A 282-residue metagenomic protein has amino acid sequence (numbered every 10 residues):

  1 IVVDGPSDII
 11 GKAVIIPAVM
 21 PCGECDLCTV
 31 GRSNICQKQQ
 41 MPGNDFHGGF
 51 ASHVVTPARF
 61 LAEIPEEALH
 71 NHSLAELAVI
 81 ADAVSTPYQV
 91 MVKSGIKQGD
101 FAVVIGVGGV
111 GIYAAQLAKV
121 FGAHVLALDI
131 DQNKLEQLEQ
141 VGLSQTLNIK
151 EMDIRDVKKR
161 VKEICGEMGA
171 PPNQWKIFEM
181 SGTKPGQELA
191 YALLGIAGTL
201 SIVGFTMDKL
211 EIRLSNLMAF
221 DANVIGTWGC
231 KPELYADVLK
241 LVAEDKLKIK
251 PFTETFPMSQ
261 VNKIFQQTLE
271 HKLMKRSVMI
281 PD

Functional and structural regions predicted by a protein language model:
I1-D26, E67-H70: Glycine-rich beta-strand-centered segment in the early N-terminal region that forms part of a ligand/cofactor-binding
G11, G99, L143, A170-Q174 (+1 more regions): Local beta-strand N-terminus motif with an aromatic residue
V14-I15, V103, S201: Hydrophobic beta-strand signal
C22-I105: NAD(P)H dinucleotide-binding glycine-rich loop of Rossmann-like/cofactor-binding domains, especially the beta1-alpha1
H70-E151: Mid-domain Rossmann-like dinucleotide-binding core that forms the NAD(H)/NADP(H) cofactor-binding site
S94, E136-N223: Glycine-rich cofactor phosphate-binding loops and adjacent beta1-alpha1 units of small-molecule cofactor enzyme domains
D131, T206, C230: Residues in the short beta-alpha loop(s) of Rossmann-like NAD(P)-binding domains
E188-A192, P232-D282: C-terminal hydrophobic helical "lid"/dimerization subdomain of Rossmann-like NAD(P)H-dependent oxidoreductases
